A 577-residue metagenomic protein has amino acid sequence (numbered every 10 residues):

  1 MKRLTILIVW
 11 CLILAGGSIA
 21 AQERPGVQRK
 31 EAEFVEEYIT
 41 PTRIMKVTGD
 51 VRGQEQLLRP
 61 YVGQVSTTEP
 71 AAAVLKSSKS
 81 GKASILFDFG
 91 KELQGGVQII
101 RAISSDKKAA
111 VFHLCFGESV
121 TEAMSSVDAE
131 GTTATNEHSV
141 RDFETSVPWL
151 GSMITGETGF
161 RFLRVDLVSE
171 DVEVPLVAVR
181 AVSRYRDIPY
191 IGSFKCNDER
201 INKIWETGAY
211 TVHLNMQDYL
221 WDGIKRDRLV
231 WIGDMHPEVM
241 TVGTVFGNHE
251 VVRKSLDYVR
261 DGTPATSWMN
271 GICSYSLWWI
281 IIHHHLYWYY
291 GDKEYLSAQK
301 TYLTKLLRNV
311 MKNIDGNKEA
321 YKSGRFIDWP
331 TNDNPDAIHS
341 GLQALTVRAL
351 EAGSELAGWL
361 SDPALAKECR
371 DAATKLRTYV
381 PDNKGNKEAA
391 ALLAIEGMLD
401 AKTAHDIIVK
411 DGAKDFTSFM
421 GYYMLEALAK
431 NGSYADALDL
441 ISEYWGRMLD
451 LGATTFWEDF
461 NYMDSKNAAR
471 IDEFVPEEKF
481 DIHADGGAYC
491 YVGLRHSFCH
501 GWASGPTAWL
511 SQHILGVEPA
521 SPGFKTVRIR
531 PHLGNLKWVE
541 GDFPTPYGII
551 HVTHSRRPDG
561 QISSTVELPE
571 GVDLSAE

Functional and structural regions predicted by a protein language model:
M1-L4: Positively charged n-region of N-terminal signal peptides that target proteins for export
L7-G16: Bacterial N-terminal signal peptides
G17-A21: Sec/Tat signal peptide C-region and signal peptidase I cleavage site
Q22-D218, D234, E250-V252, E294 (+1 more regions): Extracellular/oxidizing-compartment recognition motifs
R24, Q28-R29, E33-Y38, K46 (+5 more regions): Non-catalytic C-terminal accessory modules of carbohydrate-active enzymes
E173-T207, V212-L214, Y219-G243, G247-L256 (+8 more regions): Active-site acid/base region of carbohydrate-active enzymes
G262, P381-N383, I407-F416, E443-D450: Solenoid-like repeat scaffolds
S267, W288, R325-I338, D406-A413 (+5 more regions): Short beta-alpha connecting loops at secondary-structure transitions that line or flank enzyme active sites
